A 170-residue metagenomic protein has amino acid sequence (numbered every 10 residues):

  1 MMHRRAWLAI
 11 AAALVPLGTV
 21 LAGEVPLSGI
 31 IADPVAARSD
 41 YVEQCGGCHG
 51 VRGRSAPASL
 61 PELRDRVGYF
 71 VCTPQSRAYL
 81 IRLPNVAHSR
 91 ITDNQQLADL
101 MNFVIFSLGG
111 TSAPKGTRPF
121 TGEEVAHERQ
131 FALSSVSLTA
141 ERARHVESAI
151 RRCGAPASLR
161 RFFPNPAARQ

Functional and structural regions predicted by a protein language model:
M1-I10: Bacterial N-terminal signal peptides that target proteins for export
A9-G18: Bacterial N-terminal signal peptides
T19-D40, A56: Electrostatic cytochrome c docking/interface patches
A32-G46, F70-T73, N94: Sequence context surrounding c-type heme c attachment/ligation sites in exported
Y41-V51, L100, V104: The canonical Cys-X-X-Cys-His
R54-S89: Gly/Gly-Pro-rich "capping" loops immediately C-terminal to redox-active cysteine motifs in periplasmic/lumenal
Q95, F106-Q170: Flexible coil segments in periplasmic/lumen-exposed cytochrome c-class electron-transfer proteins
